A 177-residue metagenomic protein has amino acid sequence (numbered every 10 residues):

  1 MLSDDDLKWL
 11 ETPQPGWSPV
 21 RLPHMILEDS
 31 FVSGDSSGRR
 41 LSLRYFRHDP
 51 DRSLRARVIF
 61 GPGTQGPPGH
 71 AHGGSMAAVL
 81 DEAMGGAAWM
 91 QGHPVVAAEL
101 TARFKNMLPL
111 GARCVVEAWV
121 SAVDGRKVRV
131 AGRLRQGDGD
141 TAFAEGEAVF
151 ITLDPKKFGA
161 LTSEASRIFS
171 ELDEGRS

Functional and structural regions predicted by a protein language model:
M1-L2, K8, E82-V115, S121: Hydrophobic beta-strand-centered segment that forms part of the acyl-chain substrate-binding groove
M1-L22, L108-L110, S121-S177: HotDog/MaoC-like acyl-thioester-processing domains
M25-A71: Catalytic strand-loop segment that frames the active site of acyl-thioester-processing enzymes
R40, A97-E99, R129: Short coil/loop residues immediately preceding or within conserved phosphate-binding loops of NTP-utilizing enzyme
L41, R52-L54, C114, V128 (+1 more regions): Hydrophobic core residues within well-ordered beta-strands of beta-rich domains
F46-H48, W119-V123: Short beta-strand micro-motifs enriched in acidic
S53, G63, H70-V95: Active-site helix/loop of acyl-thioester processing domains in fatty-acid/polyketide metabolism, spanning hotdog-fold
R57-I59, T101-R103, E117-W119, R133 (+1 more regions): Residue-level recognition of well-ordered beta-strand positions that form the cores of beta-sheet-rich folds across
